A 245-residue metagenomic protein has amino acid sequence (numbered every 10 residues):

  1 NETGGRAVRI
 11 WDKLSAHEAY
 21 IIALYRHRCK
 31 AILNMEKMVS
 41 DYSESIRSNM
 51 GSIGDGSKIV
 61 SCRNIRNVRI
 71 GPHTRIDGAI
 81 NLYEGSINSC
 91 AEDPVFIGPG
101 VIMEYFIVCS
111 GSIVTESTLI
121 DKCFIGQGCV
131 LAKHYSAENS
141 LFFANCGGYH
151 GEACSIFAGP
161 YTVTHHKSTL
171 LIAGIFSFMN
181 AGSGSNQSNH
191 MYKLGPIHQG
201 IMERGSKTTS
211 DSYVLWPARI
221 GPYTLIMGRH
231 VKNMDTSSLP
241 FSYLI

Functional and structural regions predicted by a protein language model:
N1-I59, I65-N67: Low-complexity, highly charged intrinsically disordered N-terminal segments that act as targeting/localization
N1-K30, D77-I80, G85-E92, F96-K122 (+1 more regions): Glycine-rich hexapeptide-repeat left-handed beta-helix
S45, G51-I53, C62, I70 (+3 more regions): Residues that act as N-cap/strand-start positions at coil-to-secondary-structure junctions
D55-V60, I76, I97: Short, T/G/N/S-enriched strand-turn elements that build extracellular solenoid repeat scaffolds
N64, P72-T74, S110: Amphipathic heptad-repeat coiled-coil alpha-helices used as elongated oligomerization/stalk/scaffold segments in large
